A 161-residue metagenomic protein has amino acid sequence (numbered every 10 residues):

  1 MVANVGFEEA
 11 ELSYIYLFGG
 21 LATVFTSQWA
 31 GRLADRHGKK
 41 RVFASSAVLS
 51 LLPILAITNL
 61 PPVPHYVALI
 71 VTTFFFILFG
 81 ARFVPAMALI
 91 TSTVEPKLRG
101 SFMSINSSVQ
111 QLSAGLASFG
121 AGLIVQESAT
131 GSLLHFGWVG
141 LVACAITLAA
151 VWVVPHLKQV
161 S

Functional and structural regions predicted by a protein language model:
M1-E11: Short amphipathic helix-loop junctions that connect adjacent transmembrane helices in Major Facilitator Superfamily/SLC
I15-T23, Q110, I146: Transmembrane alpha-helical segments of major facilitator superfamily
G20-Q28, G115: Residue-level signature of mid-helix packing/kink "hotspots" within the transmembrane helices of 12-pass Major
T26-G38, V125: Helix-to-loop junctions at the C-terminal end of transmembrane segments in multipass secondary transporters
K40-A86: C-terminal transmembrane helical hairpin of 12-TM major facilitator-type secondary transporters
L98-A129: A late C-terminal transmembrane helix in Major Facilitator Superfamily
L123-A145: A membrane-interface helix-boundary motif in multi-pass transporters
V139-S161: Multi-pass alpha-helical transporter architecture, strongest for 12-TM Major Facilitator/SLC carriers used
